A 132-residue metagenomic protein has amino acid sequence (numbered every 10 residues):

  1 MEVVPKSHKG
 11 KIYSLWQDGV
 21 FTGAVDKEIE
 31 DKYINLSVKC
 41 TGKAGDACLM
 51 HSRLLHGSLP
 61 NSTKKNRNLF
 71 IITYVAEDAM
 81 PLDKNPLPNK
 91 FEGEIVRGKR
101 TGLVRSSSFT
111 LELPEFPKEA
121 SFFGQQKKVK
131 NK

Functional and structural regions predicted by a protein language model:
M1-L55: Double-stranded beta-helix
R53-K132: Non-heme Fe(II)/2-oxoglutarate
